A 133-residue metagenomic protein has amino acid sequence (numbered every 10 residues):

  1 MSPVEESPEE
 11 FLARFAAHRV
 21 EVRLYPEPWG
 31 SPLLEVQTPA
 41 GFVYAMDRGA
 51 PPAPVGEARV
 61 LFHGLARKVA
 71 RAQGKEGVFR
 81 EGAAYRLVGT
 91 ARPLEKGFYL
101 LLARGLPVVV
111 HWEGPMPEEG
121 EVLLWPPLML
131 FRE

Functional and structural regions predicted by a protein language model:
M1-S2, A13-F15, T38-A40, A70 (+2 more regions): A short linear-motif detector with a strong N-terminal bias
S2-P28, E76-G97, V122-L124: Structural detector for short beta-strands of small beta-barrel domains
Y25-V43, P93-V109: OB-fold (S1/OB) nucleic-acid-binding surfaces
P28-G74: Acidic (E/D-rich), amphipathic helical modules within compact regulatory domains
H63-A66, K75-V78, P127-R132: Noncatalytic linker/hinge segments flanking ATPase motor cores
K68-P117: Short, solvent-exposed interaction modules
P107-E133: Mixed-charge, glycine-accented linear interaction segment located at domain edges/termini
